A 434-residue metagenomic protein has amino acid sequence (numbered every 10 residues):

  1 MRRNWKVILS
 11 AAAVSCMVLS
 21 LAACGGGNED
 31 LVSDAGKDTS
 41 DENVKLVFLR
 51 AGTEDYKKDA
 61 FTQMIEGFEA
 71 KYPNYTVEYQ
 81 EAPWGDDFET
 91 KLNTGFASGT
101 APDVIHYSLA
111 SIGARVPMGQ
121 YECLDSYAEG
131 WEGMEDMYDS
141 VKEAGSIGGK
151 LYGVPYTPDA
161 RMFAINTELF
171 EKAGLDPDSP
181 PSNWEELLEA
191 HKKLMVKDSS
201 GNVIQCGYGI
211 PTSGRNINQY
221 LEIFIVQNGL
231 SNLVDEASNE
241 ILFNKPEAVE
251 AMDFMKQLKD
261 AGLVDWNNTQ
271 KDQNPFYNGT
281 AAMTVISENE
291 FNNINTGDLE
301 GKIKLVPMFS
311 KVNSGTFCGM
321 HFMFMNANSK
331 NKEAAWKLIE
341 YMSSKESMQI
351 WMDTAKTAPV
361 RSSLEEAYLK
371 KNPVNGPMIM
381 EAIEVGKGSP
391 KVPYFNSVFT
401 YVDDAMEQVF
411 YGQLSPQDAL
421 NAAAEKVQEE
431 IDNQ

Functional and structural regions predicted by a protein language model:
N4-S10, L21-M118, W131-E132, P177 (+9 more regions): Conserved N-terminal structural module of periplasmic/extracytoplasmic solute-binding proteins
A60, I339-S362: Periplasmic-binding protein-like
P73, A144, V306, D353-D404 (+2 more regions): Long, aromatic- and glycine/proline-rich binding clefts that accommodate carbohydrate-like moieties
Y107-M162, L188, V203-I204, Y220-I225 (+2 more regions): Hinge/lid segment of periplasmic solute-binding proteins
G148-Y156, R161, E171, E186-E240 (+1 more regions): Extracytoplasmic/periplasmic solute-binding protein
A164-N166, G319-K330: A bilobed periplasmic-binding-protein/Venus flytrap-type ligand-binding module shared by bacterial periplasmic
E189-K193, E236-W266: Glycine-centered hinge/linker elements that transmit conformational signals in sensory and ligand-binding systems
I303-F324, E384: Periplasmic-binding protein-like
